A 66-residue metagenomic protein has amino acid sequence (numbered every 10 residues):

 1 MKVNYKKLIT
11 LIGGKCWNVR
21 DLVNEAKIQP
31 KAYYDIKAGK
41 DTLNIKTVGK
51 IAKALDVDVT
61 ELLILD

Functional and structural regions predicted by a protein language model:
M1-W17: A short, Lys/Arg-rich alpha-helix, primarily the initiator
V3, L63-D66: Short hydrophobic/aromatic patches at helix-to-coil boundaries
I12, V23, A52: The alpha-helix within a helix-turn-helix
W17, L43-K46: Residue-level signal for the short linker/turn that defines the boundary of a DNA-recognition helix
L22, Y33-Y34, L62: Conserved hydrophobic/aromatic packing and binding residues within compact polymer-binding modules
K27-L43: Recognition helix of helix-turn-helix/homeodomain-like DNA-binding domains that insert into the DNA major groove
K46-E61: DNA major-groove recognition helix of helix-turn-helix/homeodomain DNA-binding modules
